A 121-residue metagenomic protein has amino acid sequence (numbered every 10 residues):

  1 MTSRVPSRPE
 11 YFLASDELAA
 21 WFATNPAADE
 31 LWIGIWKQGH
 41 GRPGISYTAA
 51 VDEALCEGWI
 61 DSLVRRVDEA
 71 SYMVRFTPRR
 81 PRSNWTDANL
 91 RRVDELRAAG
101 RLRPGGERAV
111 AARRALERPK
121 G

Functional and structural regions predicted by a protein language model:
M1-G121: Charge-dense, helix-prone N-terminal extensions
